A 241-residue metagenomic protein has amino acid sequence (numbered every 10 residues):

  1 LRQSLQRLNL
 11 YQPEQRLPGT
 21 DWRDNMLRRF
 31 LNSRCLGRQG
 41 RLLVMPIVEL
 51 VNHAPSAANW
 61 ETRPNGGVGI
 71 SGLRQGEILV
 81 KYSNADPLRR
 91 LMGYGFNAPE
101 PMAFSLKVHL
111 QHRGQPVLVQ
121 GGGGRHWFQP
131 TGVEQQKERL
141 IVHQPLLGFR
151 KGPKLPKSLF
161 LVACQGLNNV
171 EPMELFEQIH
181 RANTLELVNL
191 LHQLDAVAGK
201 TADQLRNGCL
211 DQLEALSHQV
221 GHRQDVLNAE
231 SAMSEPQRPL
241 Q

Functional and structural regions predicted by a protein language model:
L1-A85: Catalytic core of the SET domain in histone-lysine N-methyltransferases, recognizing conserved active-site
L88-Q241: Charged low-complexity "KEKE/polyampholyte" interaction tracts
